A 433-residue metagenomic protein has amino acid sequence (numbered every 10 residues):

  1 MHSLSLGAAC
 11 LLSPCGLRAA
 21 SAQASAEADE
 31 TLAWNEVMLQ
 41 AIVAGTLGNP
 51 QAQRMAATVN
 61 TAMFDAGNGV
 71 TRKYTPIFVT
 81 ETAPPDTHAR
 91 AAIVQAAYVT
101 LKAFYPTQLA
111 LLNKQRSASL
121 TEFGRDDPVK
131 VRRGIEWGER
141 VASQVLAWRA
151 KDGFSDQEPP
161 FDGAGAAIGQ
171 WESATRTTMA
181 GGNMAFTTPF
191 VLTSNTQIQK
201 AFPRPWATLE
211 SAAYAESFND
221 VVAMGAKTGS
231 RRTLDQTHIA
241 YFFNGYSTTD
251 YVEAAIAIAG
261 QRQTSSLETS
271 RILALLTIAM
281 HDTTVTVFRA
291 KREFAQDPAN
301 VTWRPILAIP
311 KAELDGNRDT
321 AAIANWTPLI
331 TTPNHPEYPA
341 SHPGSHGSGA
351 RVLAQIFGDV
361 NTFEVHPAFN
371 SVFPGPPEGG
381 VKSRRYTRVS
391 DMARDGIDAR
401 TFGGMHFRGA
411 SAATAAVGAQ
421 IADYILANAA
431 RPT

Functional and structural regions predicted by a protein language model:
M1-R18: N-terminal export signals
Q23-T433: Acidic/polar surface patches and capping/hinge elements
